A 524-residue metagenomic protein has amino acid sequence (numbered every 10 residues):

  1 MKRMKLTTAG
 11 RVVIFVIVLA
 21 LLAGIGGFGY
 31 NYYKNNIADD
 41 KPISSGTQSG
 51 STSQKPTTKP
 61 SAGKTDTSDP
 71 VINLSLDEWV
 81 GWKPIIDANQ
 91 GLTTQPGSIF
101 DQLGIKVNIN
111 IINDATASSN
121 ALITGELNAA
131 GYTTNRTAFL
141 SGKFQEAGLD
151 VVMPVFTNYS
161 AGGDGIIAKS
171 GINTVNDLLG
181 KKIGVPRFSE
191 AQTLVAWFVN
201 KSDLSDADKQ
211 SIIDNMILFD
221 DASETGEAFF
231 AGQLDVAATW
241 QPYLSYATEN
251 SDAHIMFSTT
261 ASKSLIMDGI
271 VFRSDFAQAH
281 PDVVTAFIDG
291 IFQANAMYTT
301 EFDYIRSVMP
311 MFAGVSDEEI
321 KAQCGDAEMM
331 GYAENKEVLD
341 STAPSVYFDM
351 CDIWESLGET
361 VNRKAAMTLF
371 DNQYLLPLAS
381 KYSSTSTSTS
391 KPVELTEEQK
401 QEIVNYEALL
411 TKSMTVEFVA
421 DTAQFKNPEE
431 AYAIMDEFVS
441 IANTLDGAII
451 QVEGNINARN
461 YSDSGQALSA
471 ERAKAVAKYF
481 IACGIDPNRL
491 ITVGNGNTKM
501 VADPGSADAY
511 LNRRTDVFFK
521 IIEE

Functional and structural regions predicted by a protein language model:
M4-L19, I25: N-terminal Sec-pathway targeting helices
G24-K41: Hydrophobic single-pass membrane-insertion segments
N36-F219, D235-Q241, S264: Short, glycine-/small- and polar/acidic-enriched structural segments that line small-molecule recognition paths
V80, P84-D87, N113, A117 (+20 more regions): Extracytoplasmic/secreted proteins, especially bacterial periplasmic and envelope-associated proteins
T134-R136, F144-Q145, S205, K209-A313: Pocket-lining segment of extracytoplasmic ligand-binding domains
Q278-N362: Secondary-structure end/capping motifs
V361, Y374-I449, I522-E524: Periplasmic peptidoglycan-binding/tethering modules of Gram-negative envelope proteins
P428-E429, N455-E524: Periplasmic OmpA-like peptidoglycan-binding domain that tethers envelope proteins to the cell wall
